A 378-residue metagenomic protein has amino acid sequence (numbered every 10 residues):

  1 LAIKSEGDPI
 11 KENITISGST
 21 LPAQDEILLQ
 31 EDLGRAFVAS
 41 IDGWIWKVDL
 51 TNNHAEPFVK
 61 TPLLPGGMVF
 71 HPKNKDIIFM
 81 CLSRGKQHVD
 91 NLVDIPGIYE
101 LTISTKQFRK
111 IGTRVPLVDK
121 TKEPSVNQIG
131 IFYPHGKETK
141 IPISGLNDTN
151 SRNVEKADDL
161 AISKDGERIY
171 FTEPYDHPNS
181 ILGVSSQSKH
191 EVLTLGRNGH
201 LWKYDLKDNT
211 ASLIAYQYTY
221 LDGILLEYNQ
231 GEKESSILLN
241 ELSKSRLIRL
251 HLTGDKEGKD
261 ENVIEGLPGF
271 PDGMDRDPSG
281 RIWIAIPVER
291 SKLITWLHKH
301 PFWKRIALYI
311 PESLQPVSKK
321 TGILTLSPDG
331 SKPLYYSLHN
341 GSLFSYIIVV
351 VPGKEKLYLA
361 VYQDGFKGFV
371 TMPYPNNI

Functional and structural regions predicted by a protein language model:
L1-Q24, G136-K137, I141-S144, L326-H339: A short helix->beta-strand "capping" segment at the edge of beta-propeller domains
G18-L33, T61-K86, P116-R168, D176-H177 (+5 more regions): Beta-rich, blade/repeat-based domains predominating in secreted/periplasmic proteins but also intracellular
V38-A39, F79-C81, F171-T172, L238-N240 (+2 more regions): Residue position within the beta-strands of beta-propeller blades
S40-Y99, G112-V118: Blade-loop segments of beta-propeller domains
D49-N53, T102-K106, Y204-N209, H251-K256 (+2 more regions): Short loop/turn segments that connect beta-strands within beta-propeller blades
C81-D94, F171-G196, P287-V317, G368-T371: Short, conserved, GDST-rich strand-edge loop motifs in beta-rich repeat architectures
P268-N340: Loop/turn-rich, solvent-exposed surfaces of beta-rich toroidal or solenoidal domains
Y346-I378: Blade-level signature of beta-propeller repeat domains, shared across WD40, Kelch, NHL, RCC1 and BNR/Asp-box propellers
